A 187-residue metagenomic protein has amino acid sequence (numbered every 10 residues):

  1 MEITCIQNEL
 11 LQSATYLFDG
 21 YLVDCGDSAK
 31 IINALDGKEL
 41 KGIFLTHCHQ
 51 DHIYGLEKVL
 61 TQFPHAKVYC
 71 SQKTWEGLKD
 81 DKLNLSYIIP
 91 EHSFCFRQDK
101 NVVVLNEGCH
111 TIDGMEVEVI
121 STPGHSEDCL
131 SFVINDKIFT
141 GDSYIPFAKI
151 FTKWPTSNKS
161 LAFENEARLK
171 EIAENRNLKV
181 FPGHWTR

Functional and structural regions predicted by a protein language model:
M1, K38, F63-A66, M115-V117 (+1 more regions): A structural micro-motif
M1-D36, S131-I145: Conserved beta-strand hairpin/beta-sheet module of binuclear metal-dependent hydrolase folds, prominently
I6, F18, E107-G114: Short acidic-hydrophobic surface loop/beta-edge motif
I6-Q7, K100-V102, I120-P123: Short Gly/Pro-enriched turn/cap motifs at secondary-structure boundaries
Y21-V23, F44, V68, F139-T140 (+1 more regions): Residue-level marker for buried hydrophobic side chains located in beta-strands that build the well-ordered beta-sheet
L22-G26, Q50, S160-F163: Conserved phosphate-coordination/catalytic loops
D27, I32-C109: Active-site HxH/HxHxD metal-binding segment of metal-dependent hydrolases
E116-R187: Metallo-beta-lactamase
